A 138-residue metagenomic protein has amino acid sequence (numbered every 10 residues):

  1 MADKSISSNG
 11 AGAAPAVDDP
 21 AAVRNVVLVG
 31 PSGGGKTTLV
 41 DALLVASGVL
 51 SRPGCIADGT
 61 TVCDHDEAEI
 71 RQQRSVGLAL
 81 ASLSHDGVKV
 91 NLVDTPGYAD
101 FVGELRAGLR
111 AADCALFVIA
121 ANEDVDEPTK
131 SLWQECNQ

Functional and structural regions predicted by a protein language model:
A2-V125: P-loop NTPase switch module centered on the Walker A-proximal segment
D124-Q138: Amphipathic helical hotspot of TIR/SEFIR-family domains
